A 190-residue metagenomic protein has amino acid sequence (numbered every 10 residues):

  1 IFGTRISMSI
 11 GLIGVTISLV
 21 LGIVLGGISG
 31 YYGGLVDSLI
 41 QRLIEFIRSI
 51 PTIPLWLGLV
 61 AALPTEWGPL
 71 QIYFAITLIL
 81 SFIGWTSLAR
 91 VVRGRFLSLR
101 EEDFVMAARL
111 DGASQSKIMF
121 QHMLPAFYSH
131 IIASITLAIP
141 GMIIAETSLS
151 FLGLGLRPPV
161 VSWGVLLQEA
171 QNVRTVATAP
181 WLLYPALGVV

Functional and structural regions predicted by a protein language model:
I1-S9, D37-R48, L124, Y128 (+4 more regions): Alpha-helical membrane-interface segments at transmembrane helix boundaries
I1-Y31: Transmembrane alpha-helix signature in integral membrane proteins
I6-I10, L25, Q41, F74-L78 (+4 more regions): Short alpha-helical transmembrane interface motifs in multi-pass membrane proteins
I17-L21, G30-Y31, V36-R90, G94-L97: Generic hydrophobic transmembrane alpha-helix motif, especially the helices
G27, L57-A61, L80, R90 (+5 more regions): Transmembrane alpha-helix boundary and packing residues in multipass membrane permease domains and related
V60-L63, I144-Y184, G188: Glycine-rich helix-loop "coupling/hinge" segments at transmembrane-helix boundaries in multipass transporters
P64-I72, I79, I83, S129-I132 (+2 more regions): C-terminal transmembrane helix and the adjacent membrane-cytosol boundary/short C-terminal tail of inner/organellar
